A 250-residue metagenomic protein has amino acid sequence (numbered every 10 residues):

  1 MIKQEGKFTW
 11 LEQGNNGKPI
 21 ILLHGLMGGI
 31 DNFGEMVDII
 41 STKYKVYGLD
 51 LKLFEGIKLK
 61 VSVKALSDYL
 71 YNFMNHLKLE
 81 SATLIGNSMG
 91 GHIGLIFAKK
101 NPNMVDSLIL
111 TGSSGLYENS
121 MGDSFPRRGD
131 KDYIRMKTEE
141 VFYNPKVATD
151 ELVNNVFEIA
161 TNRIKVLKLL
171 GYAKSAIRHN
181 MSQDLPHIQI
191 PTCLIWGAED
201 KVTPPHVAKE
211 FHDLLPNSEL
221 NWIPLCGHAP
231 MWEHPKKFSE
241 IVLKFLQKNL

Functional and structural regions predicted by a protein language model:
L11-G56: Conserved HGGG/HGGXW glycine-rich cap/lid loop of the alpha/beta-hydrolase fold
G34-E35, Y47-I85, E240: Active-site loop/oxyanion-hole signature of alpha/beta-hydrolase fold enzymes
G86, G90, G94: Gly/Ala-rich beta-loop-alpha elbow adjacent to hydrolase catalytic centers
L95-K100, V105-R135: Flexible "cap/lid" loop of the alpha/beta hydrolase fold
R128-H187: Conserved alpha/beta-hydrolase catalytic His-Asp/Glu region
I188, L194-W196: Short beta-strand/loop motif that positions the catalytic acidic residue of the alpha/beta-hydrolase fold
E199-T203: Acidic catalytic loop of the alpha/beta-hydrolase fold
I223-L250: Catalytic active-site module of serine/aspartate enzymes centered on a nucleophile-bearing elbow/loop
